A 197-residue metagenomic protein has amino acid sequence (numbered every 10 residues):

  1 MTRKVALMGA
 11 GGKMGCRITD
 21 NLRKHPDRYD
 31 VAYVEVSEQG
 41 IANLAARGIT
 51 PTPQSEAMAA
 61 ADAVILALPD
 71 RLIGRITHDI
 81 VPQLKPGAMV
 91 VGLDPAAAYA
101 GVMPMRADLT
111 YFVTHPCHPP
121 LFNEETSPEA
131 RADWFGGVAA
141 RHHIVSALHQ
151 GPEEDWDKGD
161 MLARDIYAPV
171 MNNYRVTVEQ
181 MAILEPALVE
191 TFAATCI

Functional and structural regions predicted by a protein language model:
G11: Conserved glycine-rich cofactor-binding loop
G15-C16: N-terminal Rossmann-fold NAD(P) dinucleotide-binding loop
H25-R47: NAD(P)-binding Rossmann-fold cofactor-contacting core
R28, L84-A88, A107-L109: A short helix->loop->beta-strand "cap" motif at the edges of active sites that frequently abuts
G48-A61: Short acidic low-complexity segments
M58-V102: Rossmann-fold NAD(P) dinucleotide-binding segment
D94-L184: Rossmann-fold dinucleotide-binding core
